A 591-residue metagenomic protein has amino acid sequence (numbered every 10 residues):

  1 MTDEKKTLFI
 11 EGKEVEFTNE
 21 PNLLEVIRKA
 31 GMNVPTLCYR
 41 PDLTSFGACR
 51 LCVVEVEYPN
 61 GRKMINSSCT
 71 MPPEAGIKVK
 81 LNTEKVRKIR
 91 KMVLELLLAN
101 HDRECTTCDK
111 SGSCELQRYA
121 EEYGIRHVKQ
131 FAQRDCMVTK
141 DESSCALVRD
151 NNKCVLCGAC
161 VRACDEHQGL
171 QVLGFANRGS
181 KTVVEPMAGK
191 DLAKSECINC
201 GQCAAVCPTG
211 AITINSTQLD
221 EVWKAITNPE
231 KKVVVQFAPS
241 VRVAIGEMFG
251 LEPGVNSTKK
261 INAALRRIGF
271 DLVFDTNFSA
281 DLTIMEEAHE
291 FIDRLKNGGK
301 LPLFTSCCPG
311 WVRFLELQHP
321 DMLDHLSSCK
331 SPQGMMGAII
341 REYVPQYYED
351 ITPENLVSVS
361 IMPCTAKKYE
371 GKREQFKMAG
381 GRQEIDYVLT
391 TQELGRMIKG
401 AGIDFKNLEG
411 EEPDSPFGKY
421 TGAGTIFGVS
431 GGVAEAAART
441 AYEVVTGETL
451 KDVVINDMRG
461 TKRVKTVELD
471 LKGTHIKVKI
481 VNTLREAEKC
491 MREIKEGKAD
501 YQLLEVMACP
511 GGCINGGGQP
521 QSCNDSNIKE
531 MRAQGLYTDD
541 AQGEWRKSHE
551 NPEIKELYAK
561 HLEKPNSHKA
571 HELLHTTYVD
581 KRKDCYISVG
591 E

Functional and structural regions predicted by a protein language model:
T2, T7, E14-K88, L98 (+1 more regions): Iron-sulfur-associated redox domains of electron-transfer enzymes in respiratory and anaerobic energy metabolism
G12-E14, T106, K140, A193 (+2 more regions): A generic secondary-structure micro-motif detector that highlights 1-2 residue hydrophobic/ambivalent hotspots embedded
R50, V54-S195, N199, A205 (+2 more regions): Fe-S ferredoxin-like electron-transfer domains and their immediately adjacent linker/connector regions across
